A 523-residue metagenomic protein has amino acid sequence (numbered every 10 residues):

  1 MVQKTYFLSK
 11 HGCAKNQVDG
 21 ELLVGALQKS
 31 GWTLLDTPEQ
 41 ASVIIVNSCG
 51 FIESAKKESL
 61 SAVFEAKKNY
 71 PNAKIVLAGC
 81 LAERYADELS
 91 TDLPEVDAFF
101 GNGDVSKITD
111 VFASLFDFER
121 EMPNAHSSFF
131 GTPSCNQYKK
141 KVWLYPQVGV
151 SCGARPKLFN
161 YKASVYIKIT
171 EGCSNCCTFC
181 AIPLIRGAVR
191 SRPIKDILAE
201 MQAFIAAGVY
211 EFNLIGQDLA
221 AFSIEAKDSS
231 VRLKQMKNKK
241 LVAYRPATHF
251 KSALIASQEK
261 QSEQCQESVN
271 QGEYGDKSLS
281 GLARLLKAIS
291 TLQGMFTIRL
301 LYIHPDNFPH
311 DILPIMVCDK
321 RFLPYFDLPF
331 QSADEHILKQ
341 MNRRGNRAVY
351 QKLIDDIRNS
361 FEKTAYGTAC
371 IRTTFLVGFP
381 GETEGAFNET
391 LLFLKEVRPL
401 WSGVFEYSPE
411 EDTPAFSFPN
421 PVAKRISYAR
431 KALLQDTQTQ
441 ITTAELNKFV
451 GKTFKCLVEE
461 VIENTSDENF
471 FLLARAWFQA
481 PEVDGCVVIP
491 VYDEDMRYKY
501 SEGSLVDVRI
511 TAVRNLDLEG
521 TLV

Functional and structural regions predicted by a protein language model:
M1-F222, S229, K234-N238, Y244 (+7 more regions): Proteins enriched for Cys/Gly/acidic motifs involved in redox and nucleic-acid/cofactor modification
P38-S42, R372, G451-T453, N515: Short Gly/Ser/Thr- and Asp/Glu-enriched loop/turn motifs at secondary-structure junctions
I75-V76, R84, L89, A206-E384: Conserved SAM/AdoMet-binding glycine-rich loop
C177, I197, L214, L300 (+7 more regions): Conserved, mostly hydrophobic/aromatic
G216, Y302, F330-S332, E406 (+2 more regions): Flexible glycine-/small-residue-rich
P324-Y325, L338-K339, Y350, K363-C370 (+8 more regions): Extended hydrophobic-aromatic, low-complexity segments
E382, A386, L394-P399: Contiguous mid-protein beta-loop-alpha structural module that forms a pocket-lining wall or clamp of enzyme active
S417-V523: Terminal RNA-binding accessory module
